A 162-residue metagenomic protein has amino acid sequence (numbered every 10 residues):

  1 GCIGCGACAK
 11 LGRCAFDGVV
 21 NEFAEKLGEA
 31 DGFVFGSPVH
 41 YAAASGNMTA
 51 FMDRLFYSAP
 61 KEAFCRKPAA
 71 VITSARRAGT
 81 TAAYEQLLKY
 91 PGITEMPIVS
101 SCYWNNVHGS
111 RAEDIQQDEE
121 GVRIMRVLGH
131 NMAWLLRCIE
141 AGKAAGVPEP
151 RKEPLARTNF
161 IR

Functional and structural regions predicted by a protein language model:
G1-G4, N47-M48, S110-D114: Short secondary-structure transition/capping segments
G1-L27, A156-R162: Cysteine-cluster motifs in flexible loop/terminal segments that predominantly coordinate metals
C2-G4, C65-P68, K143: A short alpha-helix capping/helix-coil boundary motif
R13-N105: Helix-loop-strand module that forms the ligand-binding subsite of alpha/beta enzymes
P97-R162: Glycine-rich phosphate/pyrophosphate-binding loop and the adjoining helix
